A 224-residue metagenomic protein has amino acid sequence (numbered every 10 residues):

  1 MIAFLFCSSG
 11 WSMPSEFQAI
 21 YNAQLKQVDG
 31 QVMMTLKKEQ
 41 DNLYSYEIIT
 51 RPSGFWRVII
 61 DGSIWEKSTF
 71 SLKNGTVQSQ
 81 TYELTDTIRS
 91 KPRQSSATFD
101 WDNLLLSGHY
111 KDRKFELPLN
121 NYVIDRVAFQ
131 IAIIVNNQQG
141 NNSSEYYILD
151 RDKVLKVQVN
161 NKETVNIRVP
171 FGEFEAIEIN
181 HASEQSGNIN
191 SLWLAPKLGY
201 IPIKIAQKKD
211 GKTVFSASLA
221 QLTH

Functional and structural regions predicted by a protein language model:
M1-A3: Sec-dependent signal peptide recognition, specifically the positively charged N-region followed immediately by
C7-S9: N-terminal signal peptide c-region/cleavage motif recognized by signal peptidases
M13-W101, Q139-H224: Acidic, serine/threonine-rich low-complexity disordered tracts
I88-I134: Hydrophobic, well-structured mid-protein blocks that either form specific transmembrane helices
